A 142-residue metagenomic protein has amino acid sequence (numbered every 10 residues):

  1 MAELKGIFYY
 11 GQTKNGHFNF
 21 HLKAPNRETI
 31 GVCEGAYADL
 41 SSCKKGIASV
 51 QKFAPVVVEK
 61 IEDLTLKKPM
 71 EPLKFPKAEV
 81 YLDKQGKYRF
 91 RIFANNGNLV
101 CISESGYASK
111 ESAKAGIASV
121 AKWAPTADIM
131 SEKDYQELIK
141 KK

Functional and structural regions predicted by a protein language model:
M1-K14, Q51-G86, A127-K142: Intrinsic disorder/low-complexity detector
F8-G11, H17-A36, G46-S49, K77-D83 (+2 more regions): A structural feature that tracks compact, well-ordered secondary-structure segments with a strong bias toward
G106, K110-K142: A generic hydrophobic-segment detector
